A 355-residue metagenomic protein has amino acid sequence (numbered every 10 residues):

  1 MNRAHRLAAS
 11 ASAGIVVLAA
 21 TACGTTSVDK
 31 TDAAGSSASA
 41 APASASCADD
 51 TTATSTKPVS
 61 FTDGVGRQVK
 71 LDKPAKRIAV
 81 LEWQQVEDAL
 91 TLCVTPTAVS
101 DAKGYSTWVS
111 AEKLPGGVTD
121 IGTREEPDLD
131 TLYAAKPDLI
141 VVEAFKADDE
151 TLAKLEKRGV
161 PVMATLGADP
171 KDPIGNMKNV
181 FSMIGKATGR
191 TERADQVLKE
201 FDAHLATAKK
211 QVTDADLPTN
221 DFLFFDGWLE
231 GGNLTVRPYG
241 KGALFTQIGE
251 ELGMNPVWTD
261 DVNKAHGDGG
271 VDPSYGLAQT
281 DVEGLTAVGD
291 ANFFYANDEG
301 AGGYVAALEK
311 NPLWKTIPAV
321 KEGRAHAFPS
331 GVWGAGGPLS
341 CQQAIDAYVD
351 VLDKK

Functional and structural regions predicted by a protein language model:
L7-A13, C23-S55: Short, low-complexity, disordered segments immediately C-terminal to signal peptides in bacterial exported proteins
L18-A22: C-terminal motif of bacterial Sec signal peptides marking the signal peptidase cleavage site
R77, W83-T131: A short, structured surface patch at a secondary-structure boundary
R77-A89, R193-T259, A265-G267: Basic- and aromatic-lined ligand-binding clefts that recognize polyanionic substrates
Y105-W108, D148-T151, L166-S182, L217-I248 (+2 more regions): Extracytoplasmic ligand-binding site segments that recognize negatively charged/polar headgroups
L129-A144, V160, V282-L285, D290-F294: Proline-aspartate-enriched helix->loop->beta-strand connector
R158-G232, G331, A335-K355: Extracytoplasmic substrate-binding proteins
N179, T188, G284-K355: Structured C-terminal subdomain patch of bacterial secreted/periplasmic proteins
